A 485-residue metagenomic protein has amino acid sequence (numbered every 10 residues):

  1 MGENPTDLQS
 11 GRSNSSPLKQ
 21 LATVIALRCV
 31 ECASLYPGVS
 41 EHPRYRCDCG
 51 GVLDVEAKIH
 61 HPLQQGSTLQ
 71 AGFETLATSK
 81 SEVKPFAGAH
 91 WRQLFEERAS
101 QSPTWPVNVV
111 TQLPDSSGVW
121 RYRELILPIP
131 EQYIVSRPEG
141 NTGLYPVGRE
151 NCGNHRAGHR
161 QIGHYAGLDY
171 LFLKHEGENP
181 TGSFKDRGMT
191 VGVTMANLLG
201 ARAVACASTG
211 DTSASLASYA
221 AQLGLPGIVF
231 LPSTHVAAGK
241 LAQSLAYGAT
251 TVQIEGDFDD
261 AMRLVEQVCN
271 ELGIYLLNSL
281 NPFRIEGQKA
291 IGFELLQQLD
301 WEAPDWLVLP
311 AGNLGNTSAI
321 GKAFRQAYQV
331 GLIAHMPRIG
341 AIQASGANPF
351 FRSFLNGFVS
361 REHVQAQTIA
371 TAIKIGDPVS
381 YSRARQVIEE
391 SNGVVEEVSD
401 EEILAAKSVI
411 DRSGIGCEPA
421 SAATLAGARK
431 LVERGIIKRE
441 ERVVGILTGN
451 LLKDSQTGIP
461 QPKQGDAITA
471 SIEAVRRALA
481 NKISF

Functional and structural regions predicted by a protein language model:
G2-D7, R12-F485: PLP-dependent amino-acid enzyme catalytic core
